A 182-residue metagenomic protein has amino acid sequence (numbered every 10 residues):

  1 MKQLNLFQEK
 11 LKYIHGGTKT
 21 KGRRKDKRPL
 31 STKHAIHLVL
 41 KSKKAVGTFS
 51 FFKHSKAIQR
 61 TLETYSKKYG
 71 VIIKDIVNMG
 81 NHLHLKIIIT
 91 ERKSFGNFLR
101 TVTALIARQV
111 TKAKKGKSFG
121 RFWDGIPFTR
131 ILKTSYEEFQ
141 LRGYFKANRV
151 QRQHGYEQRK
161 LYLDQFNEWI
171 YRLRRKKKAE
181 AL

Functional and structural regions predicted by a protein language model:
M1-K41, A45-N81, I88-L182: Short Pro-Cys-Gly-centered "Cys-loop" motif that presents a nucleophilic cysteine in a tight turn
